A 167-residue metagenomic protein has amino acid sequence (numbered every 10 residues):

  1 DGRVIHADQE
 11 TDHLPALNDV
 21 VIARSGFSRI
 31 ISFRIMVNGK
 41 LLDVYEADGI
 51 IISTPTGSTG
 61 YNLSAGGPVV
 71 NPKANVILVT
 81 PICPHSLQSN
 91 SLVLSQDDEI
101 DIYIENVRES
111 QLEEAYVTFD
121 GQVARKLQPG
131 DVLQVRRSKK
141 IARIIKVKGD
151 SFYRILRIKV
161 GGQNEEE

Functional and structural regions predicted by a protein language model:
D1-I51, T59-E167: Catalytic phosphate-donor-binding core of small-molecule kinases
